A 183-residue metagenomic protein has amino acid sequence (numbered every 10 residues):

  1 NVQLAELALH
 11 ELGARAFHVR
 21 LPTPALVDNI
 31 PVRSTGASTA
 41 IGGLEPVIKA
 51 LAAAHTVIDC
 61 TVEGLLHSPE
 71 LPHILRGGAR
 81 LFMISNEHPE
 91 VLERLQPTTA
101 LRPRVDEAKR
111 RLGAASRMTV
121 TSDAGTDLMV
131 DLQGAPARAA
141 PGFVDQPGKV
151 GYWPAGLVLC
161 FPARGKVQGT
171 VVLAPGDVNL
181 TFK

Functional and structural regions predicted by a protein language model:
N1-F182: Active-site bordering "gate/hinge" segments that shape substrate access to catalytic or cofactor-binding pockets
